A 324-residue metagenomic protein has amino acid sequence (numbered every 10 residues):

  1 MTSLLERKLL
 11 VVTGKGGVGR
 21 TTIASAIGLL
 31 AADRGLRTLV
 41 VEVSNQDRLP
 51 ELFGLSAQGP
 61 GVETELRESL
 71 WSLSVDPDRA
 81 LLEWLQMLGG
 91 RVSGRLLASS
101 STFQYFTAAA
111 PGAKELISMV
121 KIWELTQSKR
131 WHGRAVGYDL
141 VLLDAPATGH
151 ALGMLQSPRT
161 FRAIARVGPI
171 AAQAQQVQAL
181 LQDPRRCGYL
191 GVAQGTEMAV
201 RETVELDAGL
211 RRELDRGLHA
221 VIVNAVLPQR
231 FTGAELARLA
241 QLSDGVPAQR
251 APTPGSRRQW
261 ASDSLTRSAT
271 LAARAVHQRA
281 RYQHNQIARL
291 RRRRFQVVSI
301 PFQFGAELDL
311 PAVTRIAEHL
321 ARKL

Functional and structural regions predicted by a protein language model:
M1-R7: Phosphate-binding P-loop
T2, V18, T22-A26, D33-R34 (+4 more regions): Conserved catalytic-core segment of NTP-binding enzymes
G14: The Walker A (P-loop) glycine that initiates the GxxxxGKT/S ATP-binding motif of P-loop NTPases
I27-L29, A57, G89, L206-R211 (+1 more regions): Short, solvent-exposed amphipathic alpha-helical segments in soluble enzyme and RNA/protein-processing domains
L29-S99: N-terminal phosphate/diphosphate-binding loop that engages ATP/GTP or pyrophosphate donors across diverse enzyme folds
E83, G89-T126: ATP-hydrolysis module of ASCE/P-loop NTPase motor domains, specifically the Walker B Asp-Glu catalytic pair
R293-L324: NTP-binding/hydrolysis catalytic cores, primarily Walker-type P-loop NTPases
